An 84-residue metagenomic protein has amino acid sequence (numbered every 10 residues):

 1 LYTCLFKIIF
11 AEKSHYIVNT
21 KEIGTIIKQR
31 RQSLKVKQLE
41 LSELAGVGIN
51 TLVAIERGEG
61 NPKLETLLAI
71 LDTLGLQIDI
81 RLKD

Functional and structural regions predicted by a protein language model:
L1-K21, D72: N-terminal flexible/basic segments that precede or flank functional cores
S14, V18-E22, S33-V36, G58-E65: Residues at secondary-structure transition points
T25-E43: Short basic helix-loop element that most often maps to the first helix and adjoining turn of HTH DNA-binding modules
L44, D84: Residue-level "edge-of-site" marker
G46-N61: Recognition helix of helix-turn-helix/homeodomain-like DNA-binding domains that insert into the DNA major groove
E65-R81: DNA major-groove recognition helix of helix-turn-helix/homeodomain DNA-binding modules
